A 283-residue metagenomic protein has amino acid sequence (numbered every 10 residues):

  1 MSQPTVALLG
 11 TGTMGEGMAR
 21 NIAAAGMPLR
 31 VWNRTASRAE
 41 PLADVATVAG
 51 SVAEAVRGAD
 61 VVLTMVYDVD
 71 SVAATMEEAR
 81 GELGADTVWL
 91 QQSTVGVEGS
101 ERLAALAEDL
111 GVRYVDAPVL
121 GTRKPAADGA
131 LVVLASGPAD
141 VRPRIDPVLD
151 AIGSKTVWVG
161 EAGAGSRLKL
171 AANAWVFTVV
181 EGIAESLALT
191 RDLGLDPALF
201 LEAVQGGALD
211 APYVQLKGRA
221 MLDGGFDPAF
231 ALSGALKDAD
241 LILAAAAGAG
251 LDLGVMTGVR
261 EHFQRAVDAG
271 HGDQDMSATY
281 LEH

Functional and structural regions predicted by a protein language model:
M1-T64, R123: NAD(P)+-binding Rossmann beta1-loop-alpha1 motif at the extreme N-terminus of oxidoreductases
L29, V48, R113-V115, T156 (+2 more regions): Hydrophobic beta-strand scaffold residues
A53-V112: Rossmann-fold NAD(P) dinucleotide-binding segment
T75, T94-N173: Rossmann-fold dinucleotide-binding core
G129-S136, V157, E161-L193, E202-L216 (+1 more regions): Active-site-proximal catalytic alpha-helix in oxidoreductases
S166, W175, D210-S277, E282-H283: Interdomain hinge/lid region at the active-site interface of Rossmann-like NAD(P)-dependent oxidoreductases
